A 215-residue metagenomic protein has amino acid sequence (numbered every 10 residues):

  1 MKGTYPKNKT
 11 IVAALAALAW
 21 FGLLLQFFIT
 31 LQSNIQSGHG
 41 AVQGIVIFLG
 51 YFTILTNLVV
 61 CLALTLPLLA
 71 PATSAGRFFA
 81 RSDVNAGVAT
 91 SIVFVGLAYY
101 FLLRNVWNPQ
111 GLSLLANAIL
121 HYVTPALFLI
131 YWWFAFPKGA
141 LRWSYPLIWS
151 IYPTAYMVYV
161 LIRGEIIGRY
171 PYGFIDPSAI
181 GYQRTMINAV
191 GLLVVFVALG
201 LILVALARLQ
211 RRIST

Functional and structural regions predicted by a protein language model:
M1-L15: N-terminal membrane topogenic signal
T4, A72-V84, F136-S144: Membrane-interface helix-boundary motifs at transmembrane edges
K7, I47-G50, I167-I202: Membrane-interface transmembrane-helix boundary segments in multi-pass integral membrane proteins
A17-N34: Alpha-helical transmembrane segments of multi-pass membrane proteins
T30-I35, Y100-P109: Juxtamembrane "helix-exit" motif on the non-cytosolic side of transmembrane helices
H39-I47, A80-D83, W107-L120, W143-L147 (+2 more regions): Non-cytosolic membrane-interface motifs at loop->transmembrane helix junctions
F52-L55, S113-A126, M186-V190: Membrane-interface loop-to-helix entry segments
P125-L141: Alpha-helical transmembrane segments in multipass membrane proteins, preferentially the mid-helix core
